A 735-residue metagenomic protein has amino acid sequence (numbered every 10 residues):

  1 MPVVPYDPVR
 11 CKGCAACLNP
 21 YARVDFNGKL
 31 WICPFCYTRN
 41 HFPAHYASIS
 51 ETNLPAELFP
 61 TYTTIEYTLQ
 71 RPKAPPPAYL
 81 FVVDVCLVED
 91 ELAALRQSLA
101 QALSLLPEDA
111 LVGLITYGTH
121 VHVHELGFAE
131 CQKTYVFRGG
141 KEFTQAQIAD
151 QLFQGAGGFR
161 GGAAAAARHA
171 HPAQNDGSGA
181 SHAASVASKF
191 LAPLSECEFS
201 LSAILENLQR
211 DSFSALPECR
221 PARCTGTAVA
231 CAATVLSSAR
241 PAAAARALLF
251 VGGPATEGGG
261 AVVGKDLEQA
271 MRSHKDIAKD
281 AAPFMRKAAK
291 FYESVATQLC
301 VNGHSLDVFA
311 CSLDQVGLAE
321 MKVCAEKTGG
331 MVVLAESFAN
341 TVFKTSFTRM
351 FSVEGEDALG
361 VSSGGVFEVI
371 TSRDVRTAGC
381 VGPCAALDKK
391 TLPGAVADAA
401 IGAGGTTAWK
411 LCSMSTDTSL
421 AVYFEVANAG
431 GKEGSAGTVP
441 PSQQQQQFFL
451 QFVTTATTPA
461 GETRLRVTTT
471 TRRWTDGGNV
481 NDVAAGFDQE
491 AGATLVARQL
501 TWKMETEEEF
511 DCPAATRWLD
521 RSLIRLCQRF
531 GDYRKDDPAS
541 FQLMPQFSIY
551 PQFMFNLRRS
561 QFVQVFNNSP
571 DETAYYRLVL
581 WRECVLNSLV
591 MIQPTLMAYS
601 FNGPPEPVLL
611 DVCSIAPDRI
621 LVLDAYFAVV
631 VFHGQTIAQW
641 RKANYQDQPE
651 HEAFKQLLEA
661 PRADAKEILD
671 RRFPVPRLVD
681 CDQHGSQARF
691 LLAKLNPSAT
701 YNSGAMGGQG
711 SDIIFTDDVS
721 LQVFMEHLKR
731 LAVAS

Functional and structural regions predicted by a protein language model:
M1-S735: Extended acidic, low-complexity intrinsically disordered regions
